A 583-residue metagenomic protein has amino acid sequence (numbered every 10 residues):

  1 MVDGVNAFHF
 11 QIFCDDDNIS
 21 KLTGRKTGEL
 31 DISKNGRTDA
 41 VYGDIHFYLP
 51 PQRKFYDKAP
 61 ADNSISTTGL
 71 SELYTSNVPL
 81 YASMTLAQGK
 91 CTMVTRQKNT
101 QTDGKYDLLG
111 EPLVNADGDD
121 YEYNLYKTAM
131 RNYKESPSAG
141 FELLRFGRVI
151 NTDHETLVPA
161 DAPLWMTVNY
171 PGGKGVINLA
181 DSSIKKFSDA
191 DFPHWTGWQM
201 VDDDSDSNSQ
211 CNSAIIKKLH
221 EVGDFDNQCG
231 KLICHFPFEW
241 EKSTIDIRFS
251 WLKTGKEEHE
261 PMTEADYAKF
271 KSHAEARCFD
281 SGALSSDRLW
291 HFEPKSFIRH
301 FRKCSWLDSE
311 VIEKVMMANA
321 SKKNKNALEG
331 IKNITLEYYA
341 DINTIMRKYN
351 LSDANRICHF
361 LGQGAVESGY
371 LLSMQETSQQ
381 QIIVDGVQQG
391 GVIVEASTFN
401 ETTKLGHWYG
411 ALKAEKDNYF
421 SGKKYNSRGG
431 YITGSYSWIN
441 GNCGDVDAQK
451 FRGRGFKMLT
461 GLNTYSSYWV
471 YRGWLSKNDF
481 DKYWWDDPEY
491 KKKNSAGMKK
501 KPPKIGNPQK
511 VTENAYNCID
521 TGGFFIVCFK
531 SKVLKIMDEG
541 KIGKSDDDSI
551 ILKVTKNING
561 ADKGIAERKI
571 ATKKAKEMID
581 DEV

Functional and structural regions predicted by a protein language model:
G4-I439, C443, W474-K477, K493 (+2 more regions): Cell-wall glycan-active module
V446, K450-I542: Surface-exposed interaction patches
